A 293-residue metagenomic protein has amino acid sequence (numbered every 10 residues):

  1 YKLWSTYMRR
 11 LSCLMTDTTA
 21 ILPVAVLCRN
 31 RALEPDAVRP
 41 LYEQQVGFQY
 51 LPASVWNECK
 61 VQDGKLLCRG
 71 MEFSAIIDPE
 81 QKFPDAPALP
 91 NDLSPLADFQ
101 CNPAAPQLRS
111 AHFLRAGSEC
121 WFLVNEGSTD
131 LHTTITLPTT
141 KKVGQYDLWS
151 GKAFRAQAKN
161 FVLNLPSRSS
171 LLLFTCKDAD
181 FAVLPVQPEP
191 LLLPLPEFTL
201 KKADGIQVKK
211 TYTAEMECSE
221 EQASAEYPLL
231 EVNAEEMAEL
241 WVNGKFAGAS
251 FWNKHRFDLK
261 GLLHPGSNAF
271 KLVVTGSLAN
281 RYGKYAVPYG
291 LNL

Functional and structural regions predicted by a protein language model:
Y1-T211, E217-Q222, K245-S250, L259-G261 (+2 more regions): Carbohydrate-binding surfaces of carbohydrate-active enzymes
P23-N30, Y285, G290-L293: Contiguous hydrophobic segments
C120, L229, R256: Short aromatic/hydrophobic contact patches that present stacked aromatics for nucleic-acid/ligand binding
Q145, T211, E226, R281-K284 (+1 more regions): Intrinsically disordered, low-complexity N-terminal regions enriched in serine/proline/glycine with scattered basic
A214-E221, Y227-E239: C-terminal substrate/ligand-recognition segments
N233-N292: Beta-strand-rich ligand-recognition modules
